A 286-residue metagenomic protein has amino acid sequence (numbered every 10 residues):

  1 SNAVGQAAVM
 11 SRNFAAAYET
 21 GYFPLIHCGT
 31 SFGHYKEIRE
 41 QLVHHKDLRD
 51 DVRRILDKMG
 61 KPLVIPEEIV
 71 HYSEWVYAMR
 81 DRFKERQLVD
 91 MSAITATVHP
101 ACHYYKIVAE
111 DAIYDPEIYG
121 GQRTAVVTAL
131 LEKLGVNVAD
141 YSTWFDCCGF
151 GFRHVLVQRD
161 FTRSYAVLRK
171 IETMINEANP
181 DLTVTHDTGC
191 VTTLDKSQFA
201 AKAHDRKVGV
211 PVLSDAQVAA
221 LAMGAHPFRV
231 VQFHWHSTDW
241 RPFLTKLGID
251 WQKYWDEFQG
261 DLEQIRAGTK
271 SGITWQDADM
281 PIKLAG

Functional and structural regions predicted by a protein language model:
S1-G286: Iron-sulfur cluster-binding electron-transfer modules in prokaryotic oxidoreductases
